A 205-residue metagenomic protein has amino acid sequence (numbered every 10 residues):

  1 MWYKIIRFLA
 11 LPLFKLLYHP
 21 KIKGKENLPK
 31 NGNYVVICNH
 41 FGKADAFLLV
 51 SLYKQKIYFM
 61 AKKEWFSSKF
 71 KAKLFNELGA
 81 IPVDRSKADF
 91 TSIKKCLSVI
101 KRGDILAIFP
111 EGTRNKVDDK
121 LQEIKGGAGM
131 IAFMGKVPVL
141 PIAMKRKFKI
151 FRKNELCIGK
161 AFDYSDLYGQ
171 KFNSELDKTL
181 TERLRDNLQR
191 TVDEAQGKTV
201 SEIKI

Functional and structural regions predicted by a protein language model:
M1-H19, S67-L78, K149-F151: Alpha-helical membrane-targeting segments
L9-A10, E77-V83, T113-K116: Short, basic, glycine/proline-bearing loop/turn elements
P12-G32: A short, well-structured juxtamembrane/interface segment
K15, K30-K87: Catalytic core of membrane glycerolipid acyltransferases/transacylases, capturing the structured, soluble-facing
I22-K25, S68, F90-I93: Structural motif corresponding to alpha-helix initiation and N-cap regions
G24, A61-K62, G79, F109-E111 (+1 more regions): A secondary-structure boundary/capping signal
N27, F41, K147-F148: Short polar/acidic secondary-structure junctions
I93-I205: Non-catalytic C-terminal accessory region of glycerolipid acyltransferases and related lyso-lipid remodeling enzymes
